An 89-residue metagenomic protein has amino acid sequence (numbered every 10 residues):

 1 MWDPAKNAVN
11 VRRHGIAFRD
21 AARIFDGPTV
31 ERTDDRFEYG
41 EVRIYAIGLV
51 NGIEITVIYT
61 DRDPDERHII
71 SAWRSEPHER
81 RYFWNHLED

Functional and structural regions predicted by a protein language model:
M1-D89: Ribonuclease/tRNase effector modules and their secretory precursors
